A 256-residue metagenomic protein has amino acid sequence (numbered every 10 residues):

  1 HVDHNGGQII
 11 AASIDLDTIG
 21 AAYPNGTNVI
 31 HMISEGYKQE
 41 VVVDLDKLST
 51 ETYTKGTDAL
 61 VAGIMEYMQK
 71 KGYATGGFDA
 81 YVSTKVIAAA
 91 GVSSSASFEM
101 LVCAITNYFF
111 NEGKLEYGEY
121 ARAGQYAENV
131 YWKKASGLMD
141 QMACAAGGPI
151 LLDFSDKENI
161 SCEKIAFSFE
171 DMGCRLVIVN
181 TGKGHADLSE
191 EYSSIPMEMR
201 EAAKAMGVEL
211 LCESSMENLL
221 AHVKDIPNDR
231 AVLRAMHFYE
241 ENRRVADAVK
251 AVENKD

Functional and structural regions predicted by a protein language model:
V2-A11, V42-K47, Y53-S168: Gly/Ser-rich oxyanion-binding loop with an adjacent helix/lid that shapes the negatively charged ligand pocket
H4, A11, I19-G56, Y67 (+2 more regions): C-terminal nucleotide
L16: Residues that flank catalytic or metal-binding motifs in active/ligand-binding sites
